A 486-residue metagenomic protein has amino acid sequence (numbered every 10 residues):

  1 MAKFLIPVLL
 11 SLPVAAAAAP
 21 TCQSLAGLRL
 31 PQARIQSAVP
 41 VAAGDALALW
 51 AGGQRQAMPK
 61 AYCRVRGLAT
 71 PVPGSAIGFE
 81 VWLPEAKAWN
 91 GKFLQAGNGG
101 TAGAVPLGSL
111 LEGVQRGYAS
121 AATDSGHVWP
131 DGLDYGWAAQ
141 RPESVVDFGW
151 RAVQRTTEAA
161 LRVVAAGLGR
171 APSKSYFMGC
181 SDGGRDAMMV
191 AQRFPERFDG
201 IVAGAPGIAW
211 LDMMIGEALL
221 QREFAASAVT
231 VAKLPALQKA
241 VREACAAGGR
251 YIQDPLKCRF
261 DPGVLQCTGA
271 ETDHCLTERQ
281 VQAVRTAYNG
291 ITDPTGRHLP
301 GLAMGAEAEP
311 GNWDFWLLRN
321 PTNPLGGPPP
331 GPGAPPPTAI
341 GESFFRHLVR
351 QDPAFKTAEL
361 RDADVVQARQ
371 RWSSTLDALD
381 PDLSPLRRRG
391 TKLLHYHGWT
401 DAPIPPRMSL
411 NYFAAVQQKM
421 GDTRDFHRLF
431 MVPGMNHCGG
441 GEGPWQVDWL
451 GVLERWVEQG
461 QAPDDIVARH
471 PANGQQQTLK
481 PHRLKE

Functional and structural regions predicted by a protein language model:
S11-A15: N-terminal signal peptide c-region/cleavage motif recognized by signal peptidases
A17-K92, L107-G108, Q238, R250-I252 (+4 more regions): Catalytic-loop region of hydrolases
N90, G99-G169, I215, P353-T375 (+1 more regions): Cap/lid segment of the alpha/beta-hydrolase catalytic domain
K92, R170-S181: Alpha/beta-hydrolase fold nucleophile elbow
M178-G183, A187, D401: Gly/Ala-rich beta-loop-alpha elbow adjacent to hydrolase catalytic centers
M189-A191, E196-T292, M431: A catalytic-pocket lid/entrance helix-loop region that shapes and gates access to the active site across common
L394-H397: Short beta-strand/loop motif that positions the catalytic acidic residue of the alpha/beta-hydrolase fold
F426-G440, A472-N473: Histidine-bearing beta->alpha loop at or near hydrolase active sites
